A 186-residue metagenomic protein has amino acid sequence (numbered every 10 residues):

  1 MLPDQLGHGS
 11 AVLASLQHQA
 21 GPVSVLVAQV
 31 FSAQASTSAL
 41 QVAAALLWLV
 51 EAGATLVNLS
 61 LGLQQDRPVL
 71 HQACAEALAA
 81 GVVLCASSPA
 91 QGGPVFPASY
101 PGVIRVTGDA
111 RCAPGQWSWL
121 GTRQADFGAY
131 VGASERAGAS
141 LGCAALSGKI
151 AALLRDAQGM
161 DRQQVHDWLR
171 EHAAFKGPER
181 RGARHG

Functional and structural regions predicted by a protein language model:
M1-S10, P89, E135-L146: Gly/Ser-rich catalytic serine loop of serine hydrolases
L2-L63: Subtilisin-like peptidase catalytic core
L16, V131-H185: Hydrolase catalytic cores
S24, L56, G81-V83, F96: Proline-centered loop/turn at the N-terminus of a beta-strand
N58-S60, C85-P89, G128: A cross-family glycoside hydrolase active-site/sugar-binding cleft signature
D66-S87: Catalytic-core regions built around general acid/base machinery
G93-R155: Extracellular S/T/G-rich loop segment that most often corresponds to the catalytic His/Ser-adjacent loop
